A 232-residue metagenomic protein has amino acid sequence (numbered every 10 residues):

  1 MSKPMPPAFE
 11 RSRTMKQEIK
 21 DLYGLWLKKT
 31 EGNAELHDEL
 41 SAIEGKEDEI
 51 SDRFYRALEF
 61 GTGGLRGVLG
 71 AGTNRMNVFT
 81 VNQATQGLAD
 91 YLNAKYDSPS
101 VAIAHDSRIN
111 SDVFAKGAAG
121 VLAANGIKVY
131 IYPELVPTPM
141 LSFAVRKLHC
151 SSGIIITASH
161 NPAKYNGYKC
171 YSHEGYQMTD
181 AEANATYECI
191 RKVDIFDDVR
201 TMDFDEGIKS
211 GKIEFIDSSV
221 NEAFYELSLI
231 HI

Functional and structural regions predicted by a protein language model:
M1-T14: Short, Lys/Arg-enriched N-terminal segments with co-localized hydrophobic residues within the first ~10-30 amino acids
M15-I19: Polybasic, low-complexity association/targeting segments
Y23-A118, I213-L229: An N-terminal, well-structured beta->alpha segment
G24-L27, Y96-E174: Ferredoxin-reductase
E49-F54, L58, N166-L229: Gly/Ser/Thr-enriched, mixed-charge loops and adjacent short helices that form phosphate/oxyanion-binding elements
Q86, K116, G120, P139 (+4 more regions): Residues on a specific face of well-ordered alpha-helices
